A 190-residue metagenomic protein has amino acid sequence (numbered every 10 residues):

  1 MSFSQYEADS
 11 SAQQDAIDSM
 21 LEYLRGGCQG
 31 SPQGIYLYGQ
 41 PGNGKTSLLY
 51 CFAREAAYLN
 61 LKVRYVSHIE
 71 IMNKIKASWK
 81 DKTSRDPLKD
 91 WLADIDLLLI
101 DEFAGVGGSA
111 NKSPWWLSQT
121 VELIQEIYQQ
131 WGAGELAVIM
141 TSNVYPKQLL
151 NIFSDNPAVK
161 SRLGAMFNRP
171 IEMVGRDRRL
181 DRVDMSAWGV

Functional and structural regions predicted by a protein language model:
Q5-I35: Pre-Walker A (pre-P-loop) alpha-helix and adjacent loop at the N terminus of AAA/AAA+ ATPase modules, a conserved
Q14-I17, A57-D94, P114: Short glycine-rich substrate-engagement loop in P-loop NTPases that contacts/grips substrate
L24-G27, I75-L98, S118-Q129: Conserved alpha-helical scaffold flanking the Walker A/P-loop in AAA+ ATPase domains
Q29-L49: Walker A/P-loop nucleotide-binding motif
P32-Y36, K62-V63, L97, A137-I139: Residue-level preference for the first positions of well-ordered beta-strands
S47-L61: P-loop NTPase Walker A phosphate-binding motif
I71-S78, F103-V190: Replace "adjacent to P-loop NTPase cores in ATP/GTP-dependent enzymes" with "adjacent to NTP-binding cores
